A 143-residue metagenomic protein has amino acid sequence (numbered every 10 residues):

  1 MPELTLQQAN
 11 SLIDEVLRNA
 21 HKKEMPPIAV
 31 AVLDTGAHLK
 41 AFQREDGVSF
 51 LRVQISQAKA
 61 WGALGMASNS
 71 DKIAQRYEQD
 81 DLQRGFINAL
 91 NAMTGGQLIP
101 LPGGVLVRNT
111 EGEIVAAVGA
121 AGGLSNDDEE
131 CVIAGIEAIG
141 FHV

Functional and structural regions predicted by a protein language model:
M1-V143: Flexible, solvent-exposed loop/hinge segments and secondary-structure transition points
